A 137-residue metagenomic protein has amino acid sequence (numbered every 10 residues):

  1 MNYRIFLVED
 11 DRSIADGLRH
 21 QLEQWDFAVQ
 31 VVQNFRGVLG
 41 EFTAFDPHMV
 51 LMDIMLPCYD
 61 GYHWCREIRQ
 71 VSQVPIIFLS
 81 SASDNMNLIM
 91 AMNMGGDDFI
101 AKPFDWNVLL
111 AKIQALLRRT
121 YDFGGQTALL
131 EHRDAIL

Functional and structural regions predicted by a protein language model:
M1-Y121: N-terminal/domain-start alpha-helical segments
T120-L137: CheY-like receiver
